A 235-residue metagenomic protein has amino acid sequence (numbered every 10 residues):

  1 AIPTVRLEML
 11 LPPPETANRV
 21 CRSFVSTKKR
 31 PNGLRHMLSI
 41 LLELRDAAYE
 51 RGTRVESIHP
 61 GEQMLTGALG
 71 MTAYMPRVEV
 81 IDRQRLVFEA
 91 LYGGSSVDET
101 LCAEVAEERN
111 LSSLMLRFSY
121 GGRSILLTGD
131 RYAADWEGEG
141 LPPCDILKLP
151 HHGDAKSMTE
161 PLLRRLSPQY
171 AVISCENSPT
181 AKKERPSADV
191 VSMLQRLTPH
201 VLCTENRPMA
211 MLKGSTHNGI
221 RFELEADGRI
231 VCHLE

Functional and structural regions predicted by a protein language model:
A1, L86-P186: Active-site-proximal loop/helix segments of hydrolase catalytic cores
I2-L126, P199-H200, T204-R207, M211-E235: Flexible, acidic/histidine-containing loops and adjacent segments that form or flank the divalent-metal
M37-L44, T159, S187-V190: Stable alpha-helical elements in mature extracytoplasmic
Y74-I81, D145, K156, R165-E225: C-terminal functional module detector
